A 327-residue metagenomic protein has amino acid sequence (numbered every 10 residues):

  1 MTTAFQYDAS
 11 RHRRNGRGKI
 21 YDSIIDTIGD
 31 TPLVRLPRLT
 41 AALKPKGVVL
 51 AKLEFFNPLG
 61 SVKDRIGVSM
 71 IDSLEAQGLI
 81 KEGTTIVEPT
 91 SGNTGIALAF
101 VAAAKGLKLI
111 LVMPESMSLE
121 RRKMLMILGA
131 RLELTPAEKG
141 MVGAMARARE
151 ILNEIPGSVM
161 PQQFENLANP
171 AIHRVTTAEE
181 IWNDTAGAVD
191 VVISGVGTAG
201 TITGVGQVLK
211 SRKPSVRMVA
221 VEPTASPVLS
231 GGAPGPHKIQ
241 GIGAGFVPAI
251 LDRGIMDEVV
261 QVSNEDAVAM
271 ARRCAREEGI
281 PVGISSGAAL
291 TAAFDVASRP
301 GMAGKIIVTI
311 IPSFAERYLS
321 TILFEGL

Functional and structural regions predicted by a protein language model:
M1-L327: PLP-dependent amino-acid enzyme catalytic core
